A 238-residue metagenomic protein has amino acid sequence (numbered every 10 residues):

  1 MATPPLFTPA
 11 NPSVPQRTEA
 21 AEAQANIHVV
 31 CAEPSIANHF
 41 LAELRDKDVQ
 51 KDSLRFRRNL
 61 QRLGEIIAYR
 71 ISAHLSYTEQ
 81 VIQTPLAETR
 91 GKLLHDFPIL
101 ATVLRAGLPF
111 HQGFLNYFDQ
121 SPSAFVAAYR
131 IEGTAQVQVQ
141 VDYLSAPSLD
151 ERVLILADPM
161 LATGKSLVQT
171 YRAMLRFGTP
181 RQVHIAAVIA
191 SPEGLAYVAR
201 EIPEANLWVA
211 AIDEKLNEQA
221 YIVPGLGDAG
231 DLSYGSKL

Functional and structural regions predicted by a protein language model:
M1-L238: PRPP-associated nucleotide enzymes
